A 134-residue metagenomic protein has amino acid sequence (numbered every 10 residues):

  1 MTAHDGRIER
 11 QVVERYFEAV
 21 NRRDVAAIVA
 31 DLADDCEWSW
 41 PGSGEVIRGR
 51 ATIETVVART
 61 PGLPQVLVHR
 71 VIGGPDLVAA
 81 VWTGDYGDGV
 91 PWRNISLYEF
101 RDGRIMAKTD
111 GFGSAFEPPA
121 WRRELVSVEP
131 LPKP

Functional and structural regions predicted by a protein language model:
M1-D34, E124-P134: Short, low-complexity N-terminal intrinsically disordered segments enriched in polar/charged residues
T2-I8, E54-P134: A beta-strand edge to alpha-helix "cap/lid" segment located at domain peripheries
E9, R22-R23, V29, C36 (+3 more regions): Generic hydrophobic/packing signal
V13-N21, W38-P41, V46, R104: N-terminal/domain-start segments enriched in small and hydrophobic, helix-friendly residues, covering either
V25-P75: A solvent-exposed, acidic/Ser-Thr-rich amphipathic alpha-helical stretch
